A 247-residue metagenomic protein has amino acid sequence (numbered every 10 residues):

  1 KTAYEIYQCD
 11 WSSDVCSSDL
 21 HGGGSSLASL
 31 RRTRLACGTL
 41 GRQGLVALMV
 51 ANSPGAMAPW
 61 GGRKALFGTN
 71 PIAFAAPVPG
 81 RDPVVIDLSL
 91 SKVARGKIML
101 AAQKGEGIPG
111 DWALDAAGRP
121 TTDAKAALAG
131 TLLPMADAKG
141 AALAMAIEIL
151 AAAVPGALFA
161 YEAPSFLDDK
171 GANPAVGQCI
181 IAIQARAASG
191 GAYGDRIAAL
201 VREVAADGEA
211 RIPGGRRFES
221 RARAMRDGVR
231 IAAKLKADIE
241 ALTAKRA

Functional and structural regions predicted by a protein language model:
K1-C16: Single conserved hydrophobic/aromatic residue that forms the stacking wall/gate of nucleotide- or nucleobase-binding
S13-D14, S18-D82, R216: A glycine-rich, acidic short-motif signal
L20-S25, P134, I180-Q184: Short glycine-rich or small-residue beta-strand-to-loop segments that form or flank ligand, phosphate, metal/Fe-S
G38-G41, A75, P83, D111 (+4 more regions): Predominant activation on well-ordered alpha-helical scaffold segments within soluble catalytic domains
L48, F67, P71, A76 (+2 more regions): N-terminal nucleophile
M57-K125: Phosphate/diphosphate-binding glycine-rich loops and adjacent basic-rich segments that engage nucleotide
E106-Y161, F166: Secondary-shell segments that build the walls of catalytic and ion/ligand-binding clefts
V154, L158-A247: Catalytic-core signal marking the mid-to-C-terminal active-site face
